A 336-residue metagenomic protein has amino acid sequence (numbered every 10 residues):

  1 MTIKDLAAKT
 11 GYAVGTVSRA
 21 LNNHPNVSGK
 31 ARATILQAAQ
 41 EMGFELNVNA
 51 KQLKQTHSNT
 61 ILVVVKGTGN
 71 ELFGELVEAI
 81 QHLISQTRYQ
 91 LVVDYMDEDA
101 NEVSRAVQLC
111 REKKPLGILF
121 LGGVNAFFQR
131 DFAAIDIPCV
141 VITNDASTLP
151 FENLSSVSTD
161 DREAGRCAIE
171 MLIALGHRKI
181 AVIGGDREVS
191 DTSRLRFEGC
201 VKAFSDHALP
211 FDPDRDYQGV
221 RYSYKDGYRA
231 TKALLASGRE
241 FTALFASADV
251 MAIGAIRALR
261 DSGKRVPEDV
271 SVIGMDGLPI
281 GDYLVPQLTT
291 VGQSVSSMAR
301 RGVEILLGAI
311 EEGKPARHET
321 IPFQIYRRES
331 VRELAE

Functional and structural regions predicted by a protein language model:
M1-S58, A335: N-terminal helix-turn-helix DNA-binding module of bacterial transcription factors
V14-T16, L53-G69, M171, K179-D186: Short beta-strand segments enriched in small/hydrophobic residues
T56-E170, E240: Alpha-helical recognition/docking segments in bacterial nutrient-uptake and carbohydrate-utilization systems
K66-E75, V93-E102, S156-C167, I183-A230 (+4 more regions): Hinge/beta->alpha junction and helix N-cap segments in small-molecule ligand-binding domains
K114-L121, A181-G184, Y217, G238-A248 (+1 more regions): Periplasmic-binding protein-like
L154, K232-E336: Flexible loop/turn connectors
R178-K179, F211-R215, R265-S271: Short acidic capping loops at alpha-helix termini that bridge into adjacent secondary structure
